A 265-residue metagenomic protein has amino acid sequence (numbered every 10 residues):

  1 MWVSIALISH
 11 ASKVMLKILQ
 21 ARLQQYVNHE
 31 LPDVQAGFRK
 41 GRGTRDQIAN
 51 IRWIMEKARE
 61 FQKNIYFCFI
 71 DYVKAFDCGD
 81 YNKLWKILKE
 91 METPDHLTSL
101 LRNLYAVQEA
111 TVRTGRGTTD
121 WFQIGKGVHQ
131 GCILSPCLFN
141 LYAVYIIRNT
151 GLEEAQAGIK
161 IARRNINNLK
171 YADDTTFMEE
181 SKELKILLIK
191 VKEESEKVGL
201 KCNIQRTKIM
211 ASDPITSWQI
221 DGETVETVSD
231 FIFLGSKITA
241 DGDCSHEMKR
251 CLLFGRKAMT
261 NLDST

Functional and structural regions predicted by a protein language model:
M1-Y142: Conserved pre-catalytic core of RNA-dependent polymerases
V3, Q35-G37, I65-A75, G127-G131 (+5 more regions): Catalytic palm active-site di-aspartate
Q20, Q24-Q25, H29, D33 (+13 more regions): Short amphipathic alpha-helical interaction elements and helix-loop-helix interfaces that mediate dimerization
R22-Q35, L141-A172: Active-site palm subdomain of RNA-directed nucleic acid polymerases
R52-E56, H129, A155, I161-R164 (+2 more regions): Eukaryotic intrinsically disordered and solvent-exposed regulatory patches
A75-M91, K170-K197, S212-T216, K237-E247: Catalytic palm subdomain of template-directed nucleic-acid polymerases, centered on the conserved carboxylate motif
N103, G115-R116, K201-S229: Short, conserved micro-motifs composed of acidic
G222-T265: Basic, alpha-helical interaction scaffolds
